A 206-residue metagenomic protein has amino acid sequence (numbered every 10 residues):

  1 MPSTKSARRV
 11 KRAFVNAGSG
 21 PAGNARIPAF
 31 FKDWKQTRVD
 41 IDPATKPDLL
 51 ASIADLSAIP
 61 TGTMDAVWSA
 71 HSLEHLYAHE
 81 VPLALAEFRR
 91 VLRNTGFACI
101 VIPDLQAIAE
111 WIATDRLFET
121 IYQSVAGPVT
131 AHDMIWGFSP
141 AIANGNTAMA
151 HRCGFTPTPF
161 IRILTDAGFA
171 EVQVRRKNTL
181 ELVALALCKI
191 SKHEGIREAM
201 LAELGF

Functional and structural regions predicted by a protein language model:
M1, G20, K46, G127 (+1 more regions): Intrinsic-disorder/low-complexity coil detector
M1-R9: Class I SAM-dependent methyltransferase Rossmann-like catalytic core, especially the SAM/SAH-binding loop
K11-E110, A186-C188: Conserved SAM-binding loop
E80-L83, E87, V91-R93, F97-F206: S-adenosyl-L-methionine-dependent methyltransferase catalytic module, highlighting the catalytic core
